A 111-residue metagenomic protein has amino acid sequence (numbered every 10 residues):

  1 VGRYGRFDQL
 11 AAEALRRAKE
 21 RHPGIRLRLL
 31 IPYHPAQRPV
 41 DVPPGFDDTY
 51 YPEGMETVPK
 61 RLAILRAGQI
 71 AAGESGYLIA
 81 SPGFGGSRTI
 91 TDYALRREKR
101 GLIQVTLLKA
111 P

Functional and structural regions predicted by a protein language model:
V1-P111: Acidic/glycine-enriched connector segments
